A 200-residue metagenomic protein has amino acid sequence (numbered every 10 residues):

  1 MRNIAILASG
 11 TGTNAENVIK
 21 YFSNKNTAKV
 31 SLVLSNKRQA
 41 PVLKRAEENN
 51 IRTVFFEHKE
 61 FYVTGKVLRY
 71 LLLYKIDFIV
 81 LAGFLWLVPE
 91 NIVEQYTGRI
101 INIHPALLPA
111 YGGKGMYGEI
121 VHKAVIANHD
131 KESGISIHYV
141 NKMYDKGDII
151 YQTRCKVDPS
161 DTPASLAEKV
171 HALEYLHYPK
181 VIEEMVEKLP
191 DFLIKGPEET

Functional and structural regions predicted by a protein language model:
M1-T200: One-carbon transfer enzymes
